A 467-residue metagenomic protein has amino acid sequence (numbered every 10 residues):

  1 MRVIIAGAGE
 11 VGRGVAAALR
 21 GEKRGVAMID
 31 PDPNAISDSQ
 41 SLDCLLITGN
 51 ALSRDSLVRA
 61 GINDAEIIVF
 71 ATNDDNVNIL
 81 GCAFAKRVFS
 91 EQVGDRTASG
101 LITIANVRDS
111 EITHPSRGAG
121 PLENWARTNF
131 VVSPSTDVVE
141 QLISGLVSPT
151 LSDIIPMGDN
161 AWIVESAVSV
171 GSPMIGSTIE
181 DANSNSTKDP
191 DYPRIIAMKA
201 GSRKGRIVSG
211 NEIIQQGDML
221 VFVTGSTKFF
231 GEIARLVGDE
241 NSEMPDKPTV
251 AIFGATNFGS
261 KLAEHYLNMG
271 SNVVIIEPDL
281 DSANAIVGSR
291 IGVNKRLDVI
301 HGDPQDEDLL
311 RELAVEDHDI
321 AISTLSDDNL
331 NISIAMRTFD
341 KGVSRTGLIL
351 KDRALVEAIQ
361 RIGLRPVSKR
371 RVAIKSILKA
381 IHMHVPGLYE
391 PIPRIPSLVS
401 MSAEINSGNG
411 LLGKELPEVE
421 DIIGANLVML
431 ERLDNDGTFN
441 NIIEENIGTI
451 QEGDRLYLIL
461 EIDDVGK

Functional and structural regions predicted by a protein language model:
M1-K467: Cytosolic regulatory regions of ion transport systems
